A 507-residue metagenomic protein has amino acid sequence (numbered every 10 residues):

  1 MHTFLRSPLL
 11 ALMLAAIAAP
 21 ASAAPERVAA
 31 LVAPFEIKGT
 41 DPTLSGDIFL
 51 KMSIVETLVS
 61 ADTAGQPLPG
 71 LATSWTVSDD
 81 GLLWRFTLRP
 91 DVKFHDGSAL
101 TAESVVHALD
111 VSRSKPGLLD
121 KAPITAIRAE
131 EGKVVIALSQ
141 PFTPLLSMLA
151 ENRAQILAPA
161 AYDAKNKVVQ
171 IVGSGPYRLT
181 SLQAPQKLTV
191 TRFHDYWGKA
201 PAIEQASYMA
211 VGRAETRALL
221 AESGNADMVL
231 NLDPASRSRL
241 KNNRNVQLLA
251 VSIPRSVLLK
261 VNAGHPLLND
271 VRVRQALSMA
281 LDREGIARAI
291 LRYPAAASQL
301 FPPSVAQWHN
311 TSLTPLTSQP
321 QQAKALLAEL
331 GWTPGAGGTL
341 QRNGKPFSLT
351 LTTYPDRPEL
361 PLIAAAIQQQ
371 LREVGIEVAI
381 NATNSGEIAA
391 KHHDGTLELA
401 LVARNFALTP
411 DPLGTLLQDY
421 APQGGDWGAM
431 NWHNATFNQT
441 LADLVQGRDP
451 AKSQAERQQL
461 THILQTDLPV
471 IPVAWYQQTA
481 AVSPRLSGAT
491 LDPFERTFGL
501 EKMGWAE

Functional and structural regions predicted by a protein language model:
L31-D79, T87, D110, V172: N-terminal lobe/hinge region of extracytoplasmic solute-binding protein
A33-K51, L71-T73, S98, Q140-A154 (+3 more regions): A structural "hinge/loop" feature
A64-Q66, A150-P201, Q205, R213-E215 (+3 more regions): Gly/Pro-rich hinge or "lid" segments in bacterial periplasmic/extracellular proteins
T73-P116, G132-V135, L267-N269: Aromatic- and charge-enriched surface segment that lines or borders ligand/interaction sites
T76, T87, L118-A160: Surface-exposed binding/hinge segments that line and control ligand-binding clefts or catalytic entry sites
F193-R239, A365, E377-A379, N384-S385: Ligand-site clamp/hinge motif
N269-Q369, Q459: Append "and occasionally in soluble cytosolic enzymes with long acidic Gly/Pro-rich linkers
E373, E377-I388, T415-P484, E507: Extracytoplasmic/peripheral linker and loop segments enriched in polar/acidic and small residues with frequent Thr/Pro
